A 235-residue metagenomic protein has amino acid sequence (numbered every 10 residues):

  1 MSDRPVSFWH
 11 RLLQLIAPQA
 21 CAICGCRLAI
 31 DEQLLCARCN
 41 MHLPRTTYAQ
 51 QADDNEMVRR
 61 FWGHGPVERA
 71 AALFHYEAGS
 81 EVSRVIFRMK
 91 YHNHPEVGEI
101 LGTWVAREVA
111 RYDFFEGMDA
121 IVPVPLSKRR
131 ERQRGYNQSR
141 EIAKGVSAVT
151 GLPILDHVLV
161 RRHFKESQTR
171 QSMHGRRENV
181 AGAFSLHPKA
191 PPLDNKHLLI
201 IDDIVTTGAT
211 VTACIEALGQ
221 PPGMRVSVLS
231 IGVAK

Functional and structural regions predicted by a protein language model:
M1-D202, T206-K235: Glycine-rich phosphate/pyrophosphate-handling loop used in enzymes and phosphotransfer proteins
